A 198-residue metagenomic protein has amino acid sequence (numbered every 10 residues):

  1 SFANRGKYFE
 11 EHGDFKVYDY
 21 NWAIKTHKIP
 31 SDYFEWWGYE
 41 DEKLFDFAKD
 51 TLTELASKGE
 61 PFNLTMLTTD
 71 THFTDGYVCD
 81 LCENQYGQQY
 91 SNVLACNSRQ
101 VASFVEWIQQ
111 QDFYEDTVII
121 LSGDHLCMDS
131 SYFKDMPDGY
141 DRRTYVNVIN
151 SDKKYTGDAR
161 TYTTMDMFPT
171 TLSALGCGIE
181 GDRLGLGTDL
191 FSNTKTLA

Functional and structural regions predicted by a protein language model:
S1-A198: Solvent-exposed soluble domains appended to multi-pass membrane proteins
